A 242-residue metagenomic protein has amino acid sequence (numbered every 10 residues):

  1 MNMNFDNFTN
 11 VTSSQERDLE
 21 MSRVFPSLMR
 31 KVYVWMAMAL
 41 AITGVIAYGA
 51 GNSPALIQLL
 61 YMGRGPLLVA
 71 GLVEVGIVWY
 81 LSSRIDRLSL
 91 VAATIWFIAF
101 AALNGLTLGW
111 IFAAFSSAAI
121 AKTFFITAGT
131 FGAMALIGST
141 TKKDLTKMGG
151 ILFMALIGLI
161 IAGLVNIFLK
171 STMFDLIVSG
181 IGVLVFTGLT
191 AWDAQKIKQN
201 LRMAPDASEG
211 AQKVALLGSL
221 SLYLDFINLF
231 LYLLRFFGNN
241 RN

Functional and structural regions predicted by a protein language model:
M1-N242: A hydrophobic alpha-helical transmembrane-helix feature that marks the membrane cores and membrane-interface segments
